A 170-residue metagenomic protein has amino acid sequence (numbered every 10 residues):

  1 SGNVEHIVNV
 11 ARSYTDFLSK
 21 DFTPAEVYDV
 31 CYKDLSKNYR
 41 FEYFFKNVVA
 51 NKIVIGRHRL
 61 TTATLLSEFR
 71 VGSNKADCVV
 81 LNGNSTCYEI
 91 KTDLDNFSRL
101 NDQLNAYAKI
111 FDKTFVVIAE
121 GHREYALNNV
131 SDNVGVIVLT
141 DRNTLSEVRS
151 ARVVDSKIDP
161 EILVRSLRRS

Functional and structural regions predicted by a protein language model:
S1-R40: Interdomain/boundary linker segments immediately adjacent to catalytic/signaling cores
V30-N38, F45, L163-S170: An accessory alpha-helical subdomain
K46-N82, V130: Active-site metal-binding core of divalent-cation-utilizing nuclease and nuclease-like domains
C78-V80, N84-L94: Conserved catalytic cores of phosphodiester-cleaving nucleases, focusing on short active-site segments
N82-N84, T140-N143: Short acidic-glycine loop/turn motifs at beta-strand connectors
L94-T140: Catalytic cores of nucleic-acid endonucleases
L145-S170: A conserved mid-domain beta-alpha-beta active-site/ligand-binding segment of alpha/beta enzyme cores
